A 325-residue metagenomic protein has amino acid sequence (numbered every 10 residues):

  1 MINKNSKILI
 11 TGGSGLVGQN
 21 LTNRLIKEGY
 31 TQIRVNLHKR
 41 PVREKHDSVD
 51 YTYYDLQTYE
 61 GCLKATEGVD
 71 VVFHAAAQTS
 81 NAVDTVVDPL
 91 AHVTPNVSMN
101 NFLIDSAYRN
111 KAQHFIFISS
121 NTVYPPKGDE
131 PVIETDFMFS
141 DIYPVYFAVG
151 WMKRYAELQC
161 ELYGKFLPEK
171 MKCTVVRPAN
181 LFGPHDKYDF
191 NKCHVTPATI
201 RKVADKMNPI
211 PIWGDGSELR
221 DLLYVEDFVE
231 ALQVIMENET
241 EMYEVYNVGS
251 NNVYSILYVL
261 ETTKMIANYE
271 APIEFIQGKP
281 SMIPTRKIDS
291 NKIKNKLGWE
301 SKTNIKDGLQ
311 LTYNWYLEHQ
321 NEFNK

Functional and structural regions predicted by a protein language model:
K7-E28: N-terminal Rossmann NAD(P)H-binding glycine-rich loop of SDR-like oxidoreductase domains
Y53-P95: NAD(P)H-binding glycine-rich loop region in Rossmannoid oxidoreductase-like domains and their noncatalytic homologs
V87, A91-F102, N110, W151-R154: Glycine-rich NAD(P)-binding loop of the Rossmann-fold in SDR/ketoreductase-type enzymes
N101-F147, F166, M171-T174: Conserved Rossmann-fold NAD(P)-dependent oxidoreductase catalytic core, especially the SDR/UDP-sugar
V123-P125, F147-A148, M171-V195, L219: Flexible, glycine-rich beta-alpha linker
P144-R177, I200-K206: Active-site Tyr-X1-5-Lys
D205-K325: C-terminal substrate-binding subdomain of Rossmann-fold SDR/epimerase-dehydratase oxidoreductases
